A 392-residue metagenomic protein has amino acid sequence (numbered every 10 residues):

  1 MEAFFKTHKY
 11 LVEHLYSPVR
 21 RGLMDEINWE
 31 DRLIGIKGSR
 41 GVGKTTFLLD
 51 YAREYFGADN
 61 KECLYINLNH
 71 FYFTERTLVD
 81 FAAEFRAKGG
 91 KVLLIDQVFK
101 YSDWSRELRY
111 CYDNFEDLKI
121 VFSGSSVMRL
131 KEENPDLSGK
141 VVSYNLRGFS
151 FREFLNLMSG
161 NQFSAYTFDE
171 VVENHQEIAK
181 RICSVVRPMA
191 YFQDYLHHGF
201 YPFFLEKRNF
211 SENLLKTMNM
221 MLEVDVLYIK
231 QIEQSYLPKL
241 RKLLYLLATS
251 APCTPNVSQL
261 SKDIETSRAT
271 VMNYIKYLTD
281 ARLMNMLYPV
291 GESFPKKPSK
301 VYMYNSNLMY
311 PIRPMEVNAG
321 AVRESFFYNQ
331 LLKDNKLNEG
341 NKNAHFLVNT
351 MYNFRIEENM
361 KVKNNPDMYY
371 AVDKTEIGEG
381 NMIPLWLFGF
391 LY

Functional and structural regions predicted by a protein language model:
M1-H14, G41, E54, K276-Y392: A cross-kingdom feature that marks ATP-driven nucleic-acid transaction machinery
E2-Y10, S125, K131-P238, L244: Interdomain motor-coupling "hinge/lid" segment immediately C-terminal to the ATP-binding subdomain of NTP-driven enzymes
L11-W29: Pre-Walker A adenine-sensing motif
I36: Hydrophobic anchor at the beta1->P-loop junction of P-loop NTPases
K44-T45: Conserved lysine of the Walker
N60-V92: Short glycine-rich substrate-engagement loop in P-loop NTPases that contacts/grips substrate
L94, K119-S125, N145: Structural recognition of the conserved hydrophobic beta-strand(s) that form the central parallel beta-sheet of P-loop
F203-G340: Accessory nucleic acid-recognition modules appended to NTPase machines
